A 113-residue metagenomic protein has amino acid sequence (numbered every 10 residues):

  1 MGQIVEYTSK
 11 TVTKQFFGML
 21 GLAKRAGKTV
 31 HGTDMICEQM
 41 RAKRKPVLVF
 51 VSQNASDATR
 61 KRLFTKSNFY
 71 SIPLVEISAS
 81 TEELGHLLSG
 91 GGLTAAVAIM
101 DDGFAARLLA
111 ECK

Functional and structural regions predicted by a protein language model:
M1-F17: Short, compositionally biased "basic patch" segments
G2-Y7, G27, M100, L108-A110: Long, amphipathic alpha-helical "stalk/connector" segments that mediate intersubunit docking and mechanical coupling
K10, V30, D102: Electropositive phosphate-/nucleotide-binding environments in soluble metabolic enzymes
K14-V51: N-terminal first-folded block
R25-G27, T33-E38, A58-H86: Positively charged, polar, low-complexity stretches
R44-K45, S67-F69, G91-G92: Short connector loops at helix/strand junctions that flank enzyme active sites, especially segments positioning acidic
N54-D57, F104: Gly/Ser/Thr-rich loops at beta-strand to alpha-helix junctions that form or flank small-molecule/cofactor-binding
S71-K113: Short basic, glycine-rich beta-strand/loop surfaces that mediate nucleic-acid
